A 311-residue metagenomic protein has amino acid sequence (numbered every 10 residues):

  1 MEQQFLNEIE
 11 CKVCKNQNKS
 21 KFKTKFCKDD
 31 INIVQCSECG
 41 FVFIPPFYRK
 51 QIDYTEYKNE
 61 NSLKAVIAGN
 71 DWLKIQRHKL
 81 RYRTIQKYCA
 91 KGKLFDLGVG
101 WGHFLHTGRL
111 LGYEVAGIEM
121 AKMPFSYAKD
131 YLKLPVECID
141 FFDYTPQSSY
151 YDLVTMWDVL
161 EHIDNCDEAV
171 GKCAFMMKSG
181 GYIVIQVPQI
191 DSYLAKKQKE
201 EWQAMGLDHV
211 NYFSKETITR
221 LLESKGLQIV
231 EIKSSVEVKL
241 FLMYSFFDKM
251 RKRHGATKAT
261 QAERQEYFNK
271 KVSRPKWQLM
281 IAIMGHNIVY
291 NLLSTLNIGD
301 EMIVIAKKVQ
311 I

Functional and structural regions predicted by a protein language model:
M1-W157, D167-V170, S234, T257-R274 (+3 more regions): Conserved N-terminal segment of class I S-adenosyl-L-methionine
V13-S20, E216-S234: A SAM-dependent methyltransferase catalytic signature shared across enzymes that methylate proteins
N59-I67, K197-G206, F246-K252: Short glycine/proline- and charge-enriched loop/turn segments that cap or connect secondary-structure elements
W157-D164, D208: Short catalytic micro-motifs in class I SAM-dependent methyltransferases
D164-E168, A195: Short N-terminal helix/helix-N-cap motif within the alpha/beta-hydrolase-1
D167-Y182: A short glycine-rich, Lys/Arg-flanked "PGG" loop and its adjoining helix->strand segment in the class I
I185-N211, K215-E223, E237: Short, glycine-/aromatic-enriched active-site segment of Class I SAM-dependent methyltransferases
